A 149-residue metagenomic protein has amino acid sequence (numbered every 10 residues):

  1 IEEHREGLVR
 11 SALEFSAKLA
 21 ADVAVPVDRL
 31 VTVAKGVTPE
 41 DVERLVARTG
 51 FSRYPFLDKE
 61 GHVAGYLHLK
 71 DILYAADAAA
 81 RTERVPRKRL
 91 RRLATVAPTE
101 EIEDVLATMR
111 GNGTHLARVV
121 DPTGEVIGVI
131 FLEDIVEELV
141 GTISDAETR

Functional and structural regions predicted by a protein language model:
I1-R149: Soluble cytosolic regulatory domains appended to membrane proteins
